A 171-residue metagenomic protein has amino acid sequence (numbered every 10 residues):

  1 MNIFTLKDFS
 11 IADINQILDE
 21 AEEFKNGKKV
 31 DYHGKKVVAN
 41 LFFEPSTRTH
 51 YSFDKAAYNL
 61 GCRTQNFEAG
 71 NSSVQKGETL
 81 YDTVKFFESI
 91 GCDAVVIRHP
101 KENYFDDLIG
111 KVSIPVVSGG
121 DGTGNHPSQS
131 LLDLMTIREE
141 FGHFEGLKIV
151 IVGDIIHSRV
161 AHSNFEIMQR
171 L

Functional and structural regions predicted by a protein language model:
M1-K55: Positively charged, low-complexity intrinsically disordered leader regions
M1-K7, S72, G142, S158: Flexible, active-site-adjacent loop/turn segments at secondary-structure boundaries
K7, R98, G120, D154-I155: Short loop or secondary-structure boundary microenvironments that flank and position key functional residues
Q16-E20, F86, D107, L132-E139 (+2 more regions): Alpha-helical scaffold segments in soluble metabolic enzymes
E20-G27, L60, I90, I137-H143 (+1 more regions): Change "in soluble alpha/beta enzymes" to "in soluble alpha/beta proteins
H33-R138: Phosphate/diphosphate ligand-binding glycine-rich loop within oxidoreductases
F43-A56, E139-L171: Glycine-rich phosphate/diphosphate-binding loop of Rossmann-like nucleotide-binding domains
